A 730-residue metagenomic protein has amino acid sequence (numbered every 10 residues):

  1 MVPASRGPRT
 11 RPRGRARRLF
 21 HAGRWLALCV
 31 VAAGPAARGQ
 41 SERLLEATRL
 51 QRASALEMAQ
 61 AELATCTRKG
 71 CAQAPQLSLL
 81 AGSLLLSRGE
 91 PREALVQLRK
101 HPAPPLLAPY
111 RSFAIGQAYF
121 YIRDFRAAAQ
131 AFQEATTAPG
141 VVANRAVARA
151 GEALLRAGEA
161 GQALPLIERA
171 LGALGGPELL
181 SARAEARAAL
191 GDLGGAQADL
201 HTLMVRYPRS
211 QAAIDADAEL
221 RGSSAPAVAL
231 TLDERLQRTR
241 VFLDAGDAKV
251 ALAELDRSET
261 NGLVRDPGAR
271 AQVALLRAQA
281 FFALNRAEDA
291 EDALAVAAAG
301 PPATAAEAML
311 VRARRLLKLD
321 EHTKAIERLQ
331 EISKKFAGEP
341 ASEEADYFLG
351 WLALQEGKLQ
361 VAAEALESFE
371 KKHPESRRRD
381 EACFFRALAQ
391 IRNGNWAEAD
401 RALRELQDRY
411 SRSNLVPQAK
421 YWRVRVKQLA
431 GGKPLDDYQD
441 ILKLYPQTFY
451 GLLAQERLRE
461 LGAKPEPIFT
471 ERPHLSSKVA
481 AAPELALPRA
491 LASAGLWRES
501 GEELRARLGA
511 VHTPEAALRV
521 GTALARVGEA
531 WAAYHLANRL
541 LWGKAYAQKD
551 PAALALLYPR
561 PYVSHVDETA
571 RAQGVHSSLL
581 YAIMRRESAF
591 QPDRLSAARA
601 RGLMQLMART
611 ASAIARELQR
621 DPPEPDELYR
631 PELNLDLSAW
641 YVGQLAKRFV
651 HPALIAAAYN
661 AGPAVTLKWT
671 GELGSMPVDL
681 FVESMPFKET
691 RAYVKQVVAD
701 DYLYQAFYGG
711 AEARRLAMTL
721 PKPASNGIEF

Functional and structural regions predicted by a protein language model:
A36-S83, S87, V96, Y110 (+4 more regions): N-terminal leader/linker segments that initiate helical-solenoid repeat arrays
T65-A74, L98-P109, F132-R145, R169-L179 (+9 more regions): Short solvent-exposed coil/turn linkers within tandem alpha-helical repeat scaffolds
L319-K324, Q330, E344-V361, L366 (+10 more regions): Catalytic glycan-binding domains that act on GlcNAc-containing polysaccharides
